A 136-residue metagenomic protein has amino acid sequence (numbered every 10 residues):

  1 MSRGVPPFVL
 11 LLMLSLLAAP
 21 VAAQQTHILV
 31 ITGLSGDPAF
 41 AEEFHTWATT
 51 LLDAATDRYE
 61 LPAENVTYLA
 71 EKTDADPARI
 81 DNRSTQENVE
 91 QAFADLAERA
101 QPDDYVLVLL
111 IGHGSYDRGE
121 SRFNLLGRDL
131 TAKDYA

Functional and structural regions predicted by a protein language model:
M1-R3: N-terminal secretory signal peptides that target proteins for export/translocation
V5-P6, H45, A78, D129-L130: A generic membrane alpha-helix/interface feature
P7, F93-L96, Y135: Short, charged beta->alpha transition segments
P7-A19: Bacterial N-terminal signal peptides
L17-L109, G114-D117, S121: Boundary/activation segment at the start of structured domains
S115-A136: Cysteine protease catalytic core and zymogen-processing segment of caspase-like enzymes
